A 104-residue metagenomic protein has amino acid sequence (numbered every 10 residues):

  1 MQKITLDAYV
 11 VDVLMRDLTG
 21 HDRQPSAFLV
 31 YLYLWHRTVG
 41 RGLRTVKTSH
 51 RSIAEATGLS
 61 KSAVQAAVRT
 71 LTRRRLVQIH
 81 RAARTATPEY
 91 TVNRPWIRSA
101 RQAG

Functional and structural regions predicted by a protein language model:
M1-A56, T85, A103: Short recognition helix of helix-turn-helix/winged-helix DNA-binding domains
S60-G104: Winged-helix/helix-turn-helix nucleic-acid-interaction surface
